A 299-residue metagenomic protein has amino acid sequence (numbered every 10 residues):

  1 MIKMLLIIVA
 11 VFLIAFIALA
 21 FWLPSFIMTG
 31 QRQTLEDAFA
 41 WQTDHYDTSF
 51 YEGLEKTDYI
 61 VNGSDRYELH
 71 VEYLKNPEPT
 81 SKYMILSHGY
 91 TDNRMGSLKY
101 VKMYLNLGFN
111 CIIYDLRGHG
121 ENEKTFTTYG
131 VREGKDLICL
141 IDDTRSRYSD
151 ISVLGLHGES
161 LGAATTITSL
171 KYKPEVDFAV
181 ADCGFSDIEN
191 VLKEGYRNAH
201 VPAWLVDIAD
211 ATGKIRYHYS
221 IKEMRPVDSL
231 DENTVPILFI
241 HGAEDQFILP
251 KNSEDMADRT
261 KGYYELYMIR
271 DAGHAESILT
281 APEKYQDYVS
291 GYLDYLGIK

Functional and structural regions predicted by a protein language model:
M4-N62: An N-terminal hydrophobic leader/cap segment in hydrolases
Y90-M103, L116: The serine-hydrolase catalytic nucleophile loop
Y104-E123: Conserved alpha/beta-hydrolase
T127-Y148: Alpha/beta-hydrolase active-site loop
Y148-S160: Alpha/beta-hydrolase fold nucleophile elbow
T168-Y219: Hydrolase active-site cap/lid region
E232-T234, F239-H241, D245: Short beta-strand/loop motif that positions the catalytic acidic residue of the alpha/beta-hydrolase fold
A272-E283: Catalytic histidine-centered segment of alpha/beta-hydrolase-like enzymes
